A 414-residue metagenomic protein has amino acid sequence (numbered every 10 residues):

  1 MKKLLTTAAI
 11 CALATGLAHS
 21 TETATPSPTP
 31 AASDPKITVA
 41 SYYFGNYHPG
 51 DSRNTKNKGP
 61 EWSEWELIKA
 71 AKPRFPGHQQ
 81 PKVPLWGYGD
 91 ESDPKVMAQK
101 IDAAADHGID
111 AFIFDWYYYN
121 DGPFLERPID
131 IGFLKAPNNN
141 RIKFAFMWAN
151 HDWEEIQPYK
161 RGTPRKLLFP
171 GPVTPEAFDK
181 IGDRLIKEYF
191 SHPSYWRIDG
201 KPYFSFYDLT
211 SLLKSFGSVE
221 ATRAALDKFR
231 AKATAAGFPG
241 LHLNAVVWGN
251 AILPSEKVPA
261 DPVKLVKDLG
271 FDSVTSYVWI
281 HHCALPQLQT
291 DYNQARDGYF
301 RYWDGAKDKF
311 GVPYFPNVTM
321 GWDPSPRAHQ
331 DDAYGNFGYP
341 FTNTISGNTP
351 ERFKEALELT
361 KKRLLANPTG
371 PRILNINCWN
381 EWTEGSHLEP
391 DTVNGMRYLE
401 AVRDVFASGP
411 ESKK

Functional and structural regions predicted by a protein language model:
M1-L4: Positively charged n-region of N-terminal signal peptides that target proteins for export
T7-G16: Bacterial N-terminal signal peptides
A18-P26: Boundary at the C-terminal end of the N-terminal hydrophobic targeting segment
P26-K414: Glycan-processing catalytic domains of CAZymes
